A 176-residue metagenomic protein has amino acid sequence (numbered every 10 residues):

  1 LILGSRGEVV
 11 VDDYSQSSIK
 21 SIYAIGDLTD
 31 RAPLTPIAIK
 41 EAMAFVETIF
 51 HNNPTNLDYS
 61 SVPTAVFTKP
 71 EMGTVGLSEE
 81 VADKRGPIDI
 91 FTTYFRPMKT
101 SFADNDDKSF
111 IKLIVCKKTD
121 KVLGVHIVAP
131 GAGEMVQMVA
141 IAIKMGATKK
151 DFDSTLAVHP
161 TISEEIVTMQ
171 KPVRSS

Functional and structural regions predicted by a protein language model:
L1-H51: FAD-site-proximal beta/loop scaffold in flavoenzymes
I2-G4, N52-S61, G86-F91: A short alpha-helix-loop-beta-strand transition element characteristic of N-terminal alpha/beta dinucleotide-binding
R6, S61, K108-F110: Short beta-strand-initiation
Y14-S15, T64, A103: Short secondary-structure boundary/capping segments
Y14-S17, P54, G131, K144: A generic short alpha-helical patch detector that favors 3-5-residue windows in or near N-terminal regions
S17, S21, D58-S60, K117-T119: Short, flexible turn/loop "capping" segments at secondary-structure junctions
A32-I39, E47-V81: Rossmann-like dinucleotide-binding cores of NAD(P)H-dependent redox enzymes
F50, F67-S78, D83-S176: Flexible, glycine-rich terminal cap/loop adjacent to redox cofactors in electron-transfer oxidoreductases
